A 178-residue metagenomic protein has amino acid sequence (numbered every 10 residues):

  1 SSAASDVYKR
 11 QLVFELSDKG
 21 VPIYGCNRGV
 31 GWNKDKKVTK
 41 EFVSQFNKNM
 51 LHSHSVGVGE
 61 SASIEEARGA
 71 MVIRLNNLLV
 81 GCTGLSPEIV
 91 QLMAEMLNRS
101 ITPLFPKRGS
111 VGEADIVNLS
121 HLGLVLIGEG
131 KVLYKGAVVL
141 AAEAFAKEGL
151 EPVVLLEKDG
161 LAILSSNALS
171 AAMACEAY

Functional and structural regions predicted by a protein language model:
A3-Y8: Short, small-residue-biased leader/transition segments that mark boundaries at the very start of proteins
K9-L16: Glycine-rich phosphate/dinucleotide-binding loop and adjoining beta-alpha-beta core of small-molecule
G20-P22: Conserved SET/PR-domain catalytic core that frames the SAM/AdoMet-binding pocket
G31-K34, S170-A172: Flexible loop/turn segments at secondary-structure boundaries
W32-N47: Glycine-rich loop at the start of a catalytic domain that most often binds anionic cofactors/ligands
K48, H52-H54: A short, basic-hydrophobic beta/loop patch
S55, G59-S63, A67-Y178: Active-site cavity-forming subdomains of large catalytic enzyme subunits
